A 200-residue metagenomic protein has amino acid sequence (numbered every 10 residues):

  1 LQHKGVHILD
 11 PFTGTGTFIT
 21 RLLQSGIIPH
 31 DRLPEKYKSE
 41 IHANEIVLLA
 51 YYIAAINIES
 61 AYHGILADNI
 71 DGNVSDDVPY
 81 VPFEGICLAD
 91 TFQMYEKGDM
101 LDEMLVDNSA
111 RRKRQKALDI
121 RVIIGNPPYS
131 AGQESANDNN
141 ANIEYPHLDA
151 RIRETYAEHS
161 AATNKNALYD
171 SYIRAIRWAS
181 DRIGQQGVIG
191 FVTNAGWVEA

Functional and structural regions predicted by a protein language model:
L1-A200: SAM-dependent methyltransferase catalytic region
